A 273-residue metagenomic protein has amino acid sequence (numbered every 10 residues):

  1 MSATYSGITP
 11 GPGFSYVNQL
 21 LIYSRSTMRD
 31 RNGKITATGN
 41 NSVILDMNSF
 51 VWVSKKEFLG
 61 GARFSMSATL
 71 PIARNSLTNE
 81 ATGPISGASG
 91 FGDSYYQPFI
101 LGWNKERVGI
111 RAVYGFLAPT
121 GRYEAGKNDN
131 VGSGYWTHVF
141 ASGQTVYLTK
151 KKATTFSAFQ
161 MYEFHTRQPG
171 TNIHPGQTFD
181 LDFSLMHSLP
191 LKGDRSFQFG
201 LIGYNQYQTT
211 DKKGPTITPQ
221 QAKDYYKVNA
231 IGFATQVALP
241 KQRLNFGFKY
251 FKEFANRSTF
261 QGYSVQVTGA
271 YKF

Functional and structural regions predicted by a protein language model:
Y5-G13, S54-F64, W103-I110, L148-T154 (+3 more regions): Short loop/turn motifs that connect adjacent beta-strands in outer-membrane beta-barrel proteins
S6, N18, M47-S54, Y96-L101 (+6 more regions): Residues on the lipid-exposed face of transmembrane beta-strands in outer-membrane beta-barrel proteins
P12, N40-N48, A62, I85-Y95 (+4 more regions): Residues that define the transmembrane beta-barrel architecture of outer-membrane proteins
Y16-N18, A62-A68, I110-Y114, H138 (+6 more regions): Transmembrane beta-strands of outer-membrane beta-barrel proteins
L20-S26, W52, L70-S76, F116-R122 (+5 more regions): Transmembrane beta-strands of outer-membrane beta-barrel pores
T27-K34, L77-P84, A112, Y123-N130 (+3 more regions): Outer-membrane beta-barrel translocator domains and adjoining extracellular loop/strand segments of Gram-negative
N41-N104: Long, hydrophobic/aromatic-enriched structural stretches that serve as scaffold segments
G170-F273: Outer membrane beta-barrel transmembrane domains
